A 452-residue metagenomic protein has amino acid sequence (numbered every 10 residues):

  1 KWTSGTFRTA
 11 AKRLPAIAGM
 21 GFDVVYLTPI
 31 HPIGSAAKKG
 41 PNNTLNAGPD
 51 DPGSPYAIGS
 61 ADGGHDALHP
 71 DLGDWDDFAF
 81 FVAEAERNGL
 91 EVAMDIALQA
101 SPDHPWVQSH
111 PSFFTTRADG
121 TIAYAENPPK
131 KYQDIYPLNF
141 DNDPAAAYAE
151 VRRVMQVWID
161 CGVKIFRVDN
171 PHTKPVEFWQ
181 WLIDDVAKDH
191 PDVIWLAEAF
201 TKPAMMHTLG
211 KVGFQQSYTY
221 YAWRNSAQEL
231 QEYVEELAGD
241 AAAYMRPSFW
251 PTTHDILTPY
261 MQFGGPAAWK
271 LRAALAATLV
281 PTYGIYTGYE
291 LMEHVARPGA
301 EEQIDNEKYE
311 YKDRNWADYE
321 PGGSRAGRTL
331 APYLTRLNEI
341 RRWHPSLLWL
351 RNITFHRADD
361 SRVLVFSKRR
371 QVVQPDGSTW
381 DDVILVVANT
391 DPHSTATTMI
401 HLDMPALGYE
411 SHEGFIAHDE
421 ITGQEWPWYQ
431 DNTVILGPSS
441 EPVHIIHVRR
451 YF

Functional and structural regions predicted by a protein language model:
K1-D23, P32, A85, K188 (+4 more regions): Carbohydrate-interacting/catalytic domains
K1-Q133, L138-N142, A146-R152, D160 (+3 more regions): Acidic/aromatic-lined carbohydrate-recognition and catalytic surfaces of CAZymes acting on diverse glycans
V25-L27, V92-M94, F166, W195-A197 (+3 more regions): Hydrophobic faces of well-ordered beta-strands that scaffold small-molecule active sites in alpha/beta enzyme cores
P41-N43, Q108-P111, W181-V186, G210-Q215 (+3 more regions): Short secondary-structure boundary/capping segments
G63-D66, P137-D141, V163-D169, D255-P259 (+1 more regions): Glycine- and acidic
D185-I194, P203, N225-G299: Catalytic-core region of carbohydrate-active enzymes that cleave or remodel glycosidic bonds
I194-F200, Y221, S411-D419: A generic structural motif
Q216-A227: Extracellular glycoside hydrolase catalytic/binding regions
